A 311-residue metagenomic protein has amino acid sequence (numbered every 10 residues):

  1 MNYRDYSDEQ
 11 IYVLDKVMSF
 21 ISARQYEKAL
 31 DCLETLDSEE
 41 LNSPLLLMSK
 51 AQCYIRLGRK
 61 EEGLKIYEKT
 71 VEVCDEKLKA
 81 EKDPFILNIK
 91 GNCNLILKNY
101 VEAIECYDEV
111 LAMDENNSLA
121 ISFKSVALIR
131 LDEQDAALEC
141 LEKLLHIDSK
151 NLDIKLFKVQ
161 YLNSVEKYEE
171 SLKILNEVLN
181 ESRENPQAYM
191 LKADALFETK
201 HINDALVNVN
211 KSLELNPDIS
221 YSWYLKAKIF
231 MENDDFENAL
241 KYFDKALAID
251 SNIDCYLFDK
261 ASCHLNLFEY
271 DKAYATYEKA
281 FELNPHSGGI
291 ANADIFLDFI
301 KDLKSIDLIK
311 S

Functional and structural regions predicted by a protein language model:
Q10, P44-L45, L78, P84-F85 (+6 more regions): Helix-start (N-cap) detector for alpha-helical repeat units in TPR-like alpha-solenoids, especially tetratricopeptide
S22, R56, I96, R130-L131 (+5 more regions): Register position in tetratricopeptide repeats
S38, E72, L78-K79, E105-A112 (+5 more regions): Conserved structural position within tetratricopeptide repeats
S49, I89, F123, F157 (+4 more regions): Canonical tetratricopeptide repeat
